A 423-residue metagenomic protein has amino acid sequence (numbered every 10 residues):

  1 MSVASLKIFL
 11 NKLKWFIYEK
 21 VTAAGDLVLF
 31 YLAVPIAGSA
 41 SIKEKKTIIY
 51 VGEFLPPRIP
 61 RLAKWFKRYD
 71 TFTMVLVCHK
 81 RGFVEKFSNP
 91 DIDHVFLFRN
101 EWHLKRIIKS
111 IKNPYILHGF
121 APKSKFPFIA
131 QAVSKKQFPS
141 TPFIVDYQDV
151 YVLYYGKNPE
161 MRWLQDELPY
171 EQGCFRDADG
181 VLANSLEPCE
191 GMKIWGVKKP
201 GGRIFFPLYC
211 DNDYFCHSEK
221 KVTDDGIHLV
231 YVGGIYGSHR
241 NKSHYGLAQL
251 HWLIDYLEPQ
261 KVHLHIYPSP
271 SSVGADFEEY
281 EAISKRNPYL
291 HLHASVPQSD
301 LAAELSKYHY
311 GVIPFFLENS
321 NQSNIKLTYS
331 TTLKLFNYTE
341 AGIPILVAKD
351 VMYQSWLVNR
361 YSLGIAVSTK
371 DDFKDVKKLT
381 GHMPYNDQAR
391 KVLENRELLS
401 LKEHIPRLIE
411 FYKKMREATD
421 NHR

Functional and structural regions predicted by a protein language model:
T47, S134-Y155: Active-site proximal beta-strand in glycosyltransferases
I49-G52, R106-P127, T141-I144: Short N-terminal targeting/anchoring amphipathic segment
P57-P60, K64-W65, D211-H217, K221-A282 (+1 more regions): Conserved catalytic-core segment of nucleotide-activated headgroup transferases in glycan assembly
K105, M161-A183, N337: Membrane-proximal helix-turn-helix segments that form the acceptor-binding/catalytic region of lipid-linked
P142, V152-G173, N212, L327: Nucleotide-sugar donor phosphate/pyrophosphate-binding loop at the beta->alpha transition of glycosyltransferases
R176-C216, L229-V232: Donor nucleotide-sugar binding/catalytic pocket of nucleotide-sugar-dependent glycosyltransferases
S238-Y245, S299-E304, H309-F336, E340 (+1 more regions): Nucleotide-sugar-dependent
S368-E417: A charged, aromatic-enriched C-terminal amphipathic alpha-helix characteristic of glycosyltransferases across folds
